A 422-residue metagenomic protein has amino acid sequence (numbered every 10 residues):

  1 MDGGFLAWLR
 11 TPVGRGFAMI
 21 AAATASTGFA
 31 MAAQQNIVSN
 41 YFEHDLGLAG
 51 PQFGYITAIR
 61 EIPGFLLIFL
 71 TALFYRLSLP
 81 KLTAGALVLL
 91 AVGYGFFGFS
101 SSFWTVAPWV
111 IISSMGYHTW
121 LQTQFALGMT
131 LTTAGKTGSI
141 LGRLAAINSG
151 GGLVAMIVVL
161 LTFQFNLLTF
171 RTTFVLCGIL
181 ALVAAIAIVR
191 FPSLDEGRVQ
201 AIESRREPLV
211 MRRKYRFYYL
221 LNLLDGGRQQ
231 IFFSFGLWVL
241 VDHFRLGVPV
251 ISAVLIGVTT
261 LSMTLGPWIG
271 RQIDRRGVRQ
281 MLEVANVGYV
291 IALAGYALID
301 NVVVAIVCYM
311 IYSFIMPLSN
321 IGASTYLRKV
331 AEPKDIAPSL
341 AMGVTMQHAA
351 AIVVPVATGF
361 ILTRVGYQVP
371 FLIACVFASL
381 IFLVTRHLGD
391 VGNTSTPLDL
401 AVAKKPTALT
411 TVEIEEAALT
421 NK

Functional and structural regions predicted by a protein language model:
M1-G14, F191-G226, V402-K422: Juxtamembrane intracellular "pre-TM" segments in multi-pass secondary transporters
N36-P51, S234-I251: Short amphipathic helix-loop junctions that connect adjacent transmembrane helices in Major Facilitator Superfamily/SLC
L66-L79, F163, L265-G277, L362-T363: Helix-to-loop junctions at the C-terminal end of transmembrane segments in multipass secondary transporters
K81-G95, Q280-G295, L372-C375: Structural signature of the two symmetry-related core transmembrane helices
T119-T132, L318-A331: Intracellular juxtamembrane helix-capping segments at the cytosolic ends of symmetry-related transmembrane helices
L141-I157, M346-V354: Glycine-rich segments within core transmembrane alpha-helices of 12-TM secondary carriers
V159, F163, G178-V199, I381-G389: C-terminal membrane-cytosol helix-exit motif in multi-pass small-molecule transporters
L161-I179, F360-F377: A membrane-interface helix-boundary motif in multi-pass transporters
